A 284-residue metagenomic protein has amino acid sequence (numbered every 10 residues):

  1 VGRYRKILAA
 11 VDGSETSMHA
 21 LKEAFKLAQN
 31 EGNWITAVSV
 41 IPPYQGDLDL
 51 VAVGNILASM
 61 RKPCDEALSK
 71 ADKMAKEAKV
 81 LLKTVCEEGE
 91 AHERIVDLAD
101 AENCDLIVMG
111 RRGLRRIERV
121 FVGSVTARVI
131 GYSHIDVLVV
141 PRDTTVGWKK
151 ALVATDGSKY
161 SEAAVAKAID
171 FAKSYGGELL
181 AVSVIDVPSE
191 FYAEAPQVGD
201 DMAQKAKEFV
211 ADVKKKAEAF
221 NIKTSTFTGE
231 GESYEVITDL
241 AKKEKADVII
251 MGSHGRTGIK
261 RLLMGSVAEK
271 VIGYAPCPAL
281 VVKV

Functional and structural regions predicted by a protein language model:
V1-G2, E23, G54-A58, K62 (+3 more regions): Structural beta-alpha unit
G2-G54, M74, A78, K150-A195 (+2 more regions): Small/aliphatic-rich secondary-structure junction motif
R3, K26, N30, H92-T144 (+1 more regions): Gly/Ser-rich helix-loop-strand patches that form or flank binding pockets for ribonucleotide-derived cofactors
S14, P42, G89, L114-R115 (+4 more regions): Residue-level marker for beta-strand->alpha-helix junctions and adjacent short loops that shape enzyme
A20, A67, A164, A206-F209 (+2 more regions): Hydrophobic alpha-helical membrane-association signature
A37, K83-C86, V139, A181 (+2 more regions): A structural preference for short, hydrophobic beta-strand core positions in alpha/beta folds
L57, R61-S69, G199-A211: Short, surface-exposed alpha-helical segments at coil->helix boundaries
